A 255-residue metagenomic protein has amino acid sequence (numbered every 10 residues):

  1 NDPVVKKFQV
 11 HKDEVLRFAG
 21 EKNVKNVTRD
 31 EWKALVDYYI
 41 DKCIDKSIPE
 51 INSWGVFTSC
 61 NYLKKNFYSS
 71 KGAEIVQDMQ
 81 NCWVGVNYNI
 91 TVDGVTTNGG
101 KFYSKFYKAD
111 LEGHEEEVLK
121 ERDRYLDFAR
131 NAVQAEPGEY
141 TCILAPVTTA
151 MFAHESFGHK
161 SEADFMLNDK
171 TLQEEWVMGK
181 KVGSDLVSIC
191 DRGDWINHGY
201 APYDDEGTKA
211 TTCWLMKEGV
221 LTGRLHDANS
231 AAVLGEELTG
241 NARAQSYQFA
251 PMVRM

Functional and structural regions predicted by a protein language model:
N1-Q77, D110-A150: Acidic low-complexity segments
S53, E74, N81-G85, E139 (+2 more regions): Broad gene-expression machinery/nucleic-acid interaction feature
V56-N61, N89-T91, A145-V147, D191-D194 (+1 more regions): Fold-independent oxyanion-binding glycine-rich loops and adjacent beta-strand/coil segments at enzyme active sites
Y62-M79, T96-F102, F152-G158, Y200-Y203 (+2 more regions): Short acidic, glycine/serine/threonine-rich loops at helix termini
E74-N87, S161-Q173: Acidic, His- and aromatic-enriched active-site or binding-groove loops in soluble protein domains that engage sugars
I75-K105, L215-K217: Short beta-strand elements
W83, Y103-A109, K160-N168, N229-A244: Extended active-site and interfacial segments that coordinate phosphate-rich ligands in large catalytic machineries
E175-M255: Dual-mode signal for accessory low-complexity, basic/Gly-rich regions
